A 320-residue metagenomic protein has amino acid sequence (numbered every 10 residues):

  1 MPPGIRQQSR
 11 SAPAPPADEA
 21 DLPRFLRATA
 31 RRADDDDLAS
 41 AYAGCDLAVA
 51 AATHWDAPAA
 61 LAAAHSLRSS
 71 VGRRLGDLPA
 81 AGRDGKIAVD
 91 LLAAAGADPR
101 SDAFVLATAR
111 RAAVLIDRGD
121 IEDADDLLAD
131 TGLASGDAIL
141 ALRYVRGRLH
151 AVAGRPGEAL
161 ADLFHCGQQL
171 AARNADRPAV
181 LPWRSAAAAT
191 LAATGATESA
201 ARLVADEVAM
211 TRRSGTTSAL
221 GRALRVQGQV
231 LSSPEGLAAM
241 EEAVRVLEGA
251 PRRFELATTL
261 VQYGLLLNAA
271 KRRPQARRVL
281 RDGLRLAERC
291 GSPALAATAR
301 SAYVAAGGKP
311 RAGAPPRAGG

Functional and structural regions predicted by a protein language model:
M1-G4, P178-L181, E198-G320: C-terminal non-catalytic interaction modules
M1-R10, D18-S40, A48-A50, A60-D77 (+6 more regions): Tandem amphipathic alpha-helical repeat scaffolds
S9-A14, D46-A57, K86-A97, D125-S135 (+4 more regions): Amphipathic alpha-helical segments of tetratricopeptide repeats
R68-V71, A81-D84, A88: Extended, hydrophobic alpha-helical segments in both membrane/secreted and soluble proteins
D84, S101-I116, I121-T131, D162: Long, K/E/R/D-enriched contiguous segments that form extended
I139, G147, V152-A161, H165-A172: Long hydrophobic segments that form regular secondary structure
